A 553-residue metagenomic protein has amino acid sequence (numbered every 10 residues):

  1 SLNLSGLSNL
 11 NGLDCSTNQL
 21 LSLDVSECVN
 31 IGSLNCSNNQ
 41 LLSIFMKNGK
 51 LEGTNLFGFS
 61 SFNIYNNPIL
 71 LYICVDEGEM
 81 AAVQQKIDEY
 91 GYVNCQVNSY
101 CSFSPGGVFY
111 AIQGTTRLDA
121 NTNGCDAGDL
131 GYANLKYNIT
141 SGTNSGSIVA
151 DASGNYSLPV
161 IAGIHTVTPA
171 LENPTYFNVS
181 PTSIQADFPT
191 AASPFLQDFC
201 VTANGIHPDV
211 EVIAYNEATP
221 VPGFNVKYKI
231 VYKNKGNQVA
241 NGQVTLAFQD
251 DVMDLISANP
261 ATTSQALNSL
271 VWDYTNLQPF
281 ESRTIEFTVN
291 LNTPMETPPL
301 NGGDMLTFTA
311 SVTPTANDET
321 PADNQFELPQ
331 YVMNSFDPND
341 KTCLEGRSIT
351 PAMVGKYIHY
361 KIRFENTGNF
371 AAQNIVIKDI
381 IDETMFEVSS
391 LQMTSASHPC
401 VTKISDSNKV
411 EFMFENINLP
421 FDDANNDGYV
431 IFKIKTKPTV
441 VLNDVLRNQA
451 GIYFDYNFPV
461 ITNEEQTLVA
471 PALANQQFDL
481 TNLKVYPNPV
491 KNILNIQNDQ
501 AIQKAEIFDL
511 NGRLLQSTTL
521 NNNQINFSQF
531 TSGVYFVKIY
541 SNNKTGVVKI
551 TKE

Functional and structural regions predicted by a protein language model:
D14-C15, D479-Y486, V490-E553: C-terminal outer-membrane/trafficking sorting elements
C101-Q113, G128, V201-P222, D337-C343 (+4 more regions): Residue-level detector of functionally pivotal "anchor" positions at catalytic/ligand-binding pockets or at interdomain
I112-A120, G154, F199: A short, amphipathic beta-strand motif
A120-G131, I139-N155, P159: Short, acidic Ser/Thr/Gly-rich low-complexity loop/linker segments typical of extracellular and cell-surface proteins
N155-V167, E172: Short Pro-Gly-centered beta-turn/loop motif in secreted/extracellular proteins
P159, D273-G302, M413-L442: Low-complexity, intrinsically disordered segments enriched in Ser/Thr together with acidic residues
A186-A203, S264, M295-M353, E365 (+2 more regions): Extracellular/luminal low-complexity Ser/Thr/Pro-rich, glycosylation-prone repeat/linker regions
I213-V239, P351-I380, G451: Short beta-strand elements of extracellular/lumenal beta-sandwich folds
